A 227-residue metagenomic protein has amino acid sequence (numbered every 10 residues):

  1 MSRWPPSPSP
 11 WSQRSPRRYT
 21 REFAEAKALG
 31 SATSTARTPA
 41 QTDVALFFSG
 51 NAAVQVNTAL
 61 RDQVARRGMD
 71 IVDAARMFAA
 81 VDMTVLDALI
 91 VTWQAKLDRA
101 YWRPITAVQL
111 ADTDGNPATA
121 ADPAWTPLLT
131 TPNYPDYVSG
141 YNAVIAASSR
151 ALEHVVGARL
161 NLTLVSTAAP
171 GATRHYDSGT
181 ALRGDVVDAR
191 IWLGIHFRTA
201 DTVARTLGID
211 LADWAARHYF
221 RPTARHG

Functional and structural regions predicted by a protein language model:
M1-G227: Acidic/polar surface patches and capping/hinge elements
